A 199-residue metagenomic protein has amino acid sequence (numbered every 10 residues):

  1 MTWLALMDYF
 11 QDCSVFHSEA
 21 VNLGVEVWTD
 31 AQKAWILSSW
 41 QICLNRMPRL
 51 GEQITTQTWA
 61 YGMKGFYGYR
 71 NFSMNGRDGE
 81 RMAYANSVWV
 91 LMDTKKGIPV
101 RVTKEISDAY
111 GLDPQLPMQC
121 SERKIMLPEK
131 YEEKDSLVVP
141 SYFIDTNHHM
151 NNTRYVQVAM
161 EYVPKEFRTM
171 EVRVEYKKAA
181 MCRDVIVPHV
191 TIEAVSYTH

Functional and structural regions predicted by a protein language model:
M1-L37, Y84-N86, L91-M170: Hot-dog-fold acyl-thioester-processing enzymes
H17-T55, W59-K64, T153-E193: Hydrophobic beta-strand-centered segment that forms part of the acyl-chain substrate-binding groove
M63-F66, K95: Short, charged/polar surface micro-motifs in flexible loops or helix N-caps
G68-N71: Short aromatic-glycine-enriched beta-strand elements
N75-G76: N-terminal intrinsically disordered, low-complexity, charge/repeat-rich segments that act as generic
M82-Y84, V185: Beta-strand residues that line the small-molecule/cofactor-binding core of sensory signal-transduction domains
T198-H199: Conserved small/polar residues in nucleotide/adenosyl-binding loops
